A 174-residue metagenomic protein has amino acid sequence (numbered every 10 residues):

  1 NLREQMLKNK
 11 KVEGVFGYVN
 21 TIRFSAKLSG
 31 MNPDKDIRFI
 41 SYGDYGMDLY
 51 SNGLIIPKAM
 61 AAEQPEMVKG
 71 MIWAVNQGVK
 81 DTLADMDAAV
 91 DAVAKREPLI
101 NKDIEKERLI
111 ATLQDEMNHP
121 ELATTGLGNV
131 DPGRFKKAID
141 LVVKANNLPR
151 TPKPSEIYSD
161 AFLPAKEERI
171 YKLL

Functional and structural regions predicted by a protein language model:
N1-Q5, A26, V79, K102-D115 (+1 more regions): Proteins with a high burden of low-complexity, intrinsically disordered sequence enriched in S/T/G/P/A and R, requiring
L2-L99: Pocket-lining segment of extracytoplasmic ligand-binding domains
P33, N52, E97, H119-P120 (+1 more regions): Alpha-helix boundary/capping detector
I40-S41, E107-Q114, K153-A165: Short linear loop/turn motifs
G46-D48, L122, D140, P149-R150: Short, functionally important structural connectors and interaction interfaces within domains
Y50, I56, A123-G126, K153-P154 (+1 more regions): Glycine-rich, flexible loop/turn motifs
A62-A145: Secondary-structure end/capping motifs
F135-L174: Conserved C-terminal helix/tail region of periplasmic/extracytoplasmic solute-binding proteins
